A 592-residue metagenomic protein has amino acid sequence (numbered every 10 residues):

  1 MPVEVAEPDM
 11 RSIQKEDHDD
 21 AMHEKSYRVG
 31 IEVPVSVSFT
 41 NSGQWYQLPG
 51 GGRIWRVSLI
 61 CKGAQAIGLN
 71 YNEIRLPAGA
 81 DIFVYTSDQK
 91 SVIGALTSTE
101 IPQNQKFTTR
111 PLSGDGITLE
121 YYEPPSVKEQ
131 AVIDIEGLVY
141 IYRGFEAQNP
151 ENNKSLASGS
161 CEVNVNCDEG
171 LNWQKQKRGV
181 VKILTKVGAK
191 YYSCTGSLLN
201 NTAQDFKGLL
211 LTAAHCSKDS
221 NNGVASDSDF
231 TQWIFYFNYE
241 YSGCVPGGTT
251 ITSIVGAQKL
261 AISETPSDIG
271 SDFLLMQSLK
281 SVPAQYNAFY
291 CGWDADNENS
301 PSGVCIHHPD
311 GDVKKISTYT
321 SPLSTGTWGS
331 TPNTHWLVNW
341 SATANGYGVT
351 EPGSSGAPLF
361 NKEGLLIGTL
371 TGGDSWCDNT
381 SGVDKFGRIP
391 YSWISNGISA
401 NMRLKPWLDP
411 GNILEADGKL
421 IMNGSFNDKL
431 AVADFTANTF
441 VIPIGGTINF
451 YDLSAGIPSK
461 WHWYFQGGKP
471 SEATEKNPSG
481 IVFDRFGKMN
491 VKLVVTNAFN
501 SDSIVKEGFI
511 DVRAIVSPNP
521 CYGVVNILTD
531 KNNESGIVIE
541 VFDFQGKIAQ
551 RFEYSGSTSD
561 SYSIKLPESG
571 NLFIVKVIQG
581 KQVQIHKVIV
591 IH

Functional and structural regions predicted by a protein language model:
L76-K90: Short, surface-exposed beta-strand/strand-loop-strand elements in extracellular ectodomains
L112-N339, P352: Serine endopeptidase catalytic core focused on the charge-relay Asp
S197-G208, G348-L370: Catalytic nucleophile loop of clan PA
L210, A225-D229, G247-A257, P266 (+2 more regions): C-terminal subregion of chymotrypsin/trypsin-like serine protease catalytic domains
K429-A437, R513-V516: Proline-enriched interdomain boundary motifs that mark the N-terminal boundary and often initiate the first structured
G445-S454, V524-L528: A short beta-strand segment in extracellular, disulfide-stabilized domains
P458-I481: Surface-exposed, flexible coil segments in extracellular/virion-facing regions
K460-Y464, F486-V494, D502-S517, C521-H592: C-terminal outer-membrane/trafficking sorting elements
